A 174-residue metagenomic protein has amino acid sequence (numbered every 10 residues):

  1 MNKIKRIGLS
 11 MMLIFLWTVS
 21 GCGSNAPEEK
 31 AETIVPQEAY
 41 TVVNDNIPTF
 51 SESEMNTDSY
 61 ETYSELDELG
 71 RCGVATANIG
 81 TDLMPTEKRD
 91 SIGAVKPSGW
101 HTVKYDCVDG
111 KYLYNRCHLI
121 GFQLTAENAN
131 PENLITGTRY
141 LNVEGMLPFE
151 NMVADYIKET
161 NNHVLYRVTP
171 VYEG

Functional and structural regions predicted by a protein language model:
M1-G8: Bacterial N-terminal signal peptides that target proteins for export
W17-G21: C-terminal motif of bacterial Sec signal peptides marking the signal peptidase cleavage site
G23-N25: Bacterial signal peptide processing site
E28-E65: N-terminal module-boundary/linker segments of secreted carbohydrate-active enzymes
F50-G174: Domain-level detector of nuclease and nuclease-like folds in predominantly extracellular/periplasmic contexts
